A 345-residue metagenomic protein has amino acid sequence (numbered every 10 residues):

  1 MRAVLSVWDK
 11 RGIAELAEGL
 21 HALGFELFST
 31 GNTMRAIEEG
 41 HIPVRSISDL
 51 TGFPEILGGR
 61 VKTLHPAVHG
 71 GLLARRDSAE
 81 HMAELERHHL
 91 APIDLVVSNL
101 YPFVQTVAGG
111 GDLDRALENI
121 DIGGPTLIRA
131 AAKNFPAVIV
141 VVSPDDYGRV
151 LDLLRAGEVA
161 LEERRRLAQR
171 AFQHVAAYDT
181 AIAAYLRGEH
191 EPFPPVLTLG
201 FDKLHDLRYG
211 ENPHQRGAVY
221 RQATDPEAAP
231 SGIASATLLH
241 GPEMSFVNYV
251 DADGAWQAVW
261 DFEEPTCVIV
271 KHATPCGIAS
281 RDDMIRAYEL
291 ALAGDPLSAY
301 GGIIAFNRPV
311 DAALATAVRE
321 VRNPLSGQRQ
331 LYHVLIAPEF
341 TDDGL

Functional and structural regions predicted by a protein language model:
M1-R2: Extreme N-terminal starter segment of soluble prokaryotic enzymes
L5-V7, E26-G31, R45-D49, A74 (+8 more regions): General beta-strand structural signal in soluble alpha/beta enzymes
R11-E15, F28, N32, A67 (+15 more regions): Conserved active-site and cofactor/substrate-binding residues in soluble primary-metabolism enzymes
R11-L16, H21-A67, G71-R75, E80-L90 (+3 more regions): Feature captures the catalytic cores and cofactor-binding loops of soluble hydro-lyases/lyases that act on carboxylate
G19, L90-P226, A236, N323-L331 (+1 more regions): Internal alpha/beta core interface subdomains
A36-G40, R129-N134, A258-F262: Alpha-helix C-terminal capping segments
H190-L345: Long, structured protein-protein interaction/assembly regions in large complexes
